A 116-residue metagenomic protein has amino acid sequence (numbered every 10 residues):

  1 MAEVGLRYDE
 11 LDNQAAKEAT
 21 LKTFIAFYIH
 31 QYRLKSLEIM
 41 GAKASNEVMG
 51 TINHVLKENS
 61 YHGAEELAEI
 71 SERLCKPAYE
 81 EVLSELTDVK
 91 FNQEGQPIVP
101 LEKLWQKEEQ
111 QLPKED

Functional and structural regions predicted by a protein language model:
A2-D116: Alpha-helical propensity feature that highlights long, continuous alpha-helices across diverse contexts
